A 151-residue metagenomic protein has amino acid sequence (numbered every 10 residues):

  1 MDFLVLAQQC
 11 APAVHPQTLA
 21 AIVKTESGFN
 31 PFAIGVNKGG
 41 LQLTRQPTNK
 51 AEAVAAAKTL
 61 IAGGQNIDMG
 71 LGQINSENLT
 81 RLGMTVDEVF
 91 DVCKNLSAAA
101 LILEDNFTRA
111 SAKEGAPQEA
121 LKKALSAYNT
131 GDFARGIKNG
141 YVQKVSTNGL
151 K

Functional and structural regions predicted by a protein language model:
M1-T18, T25-A33, Q46-G72, S76-K151: Non-catalytic cell-wall polysaccharide-engagement segments
I34-G39: Early exported N-terminus immediately downstream of N-terminal targeting peptides
Q42-T44: Eukaryotic N-terminal accessory cofactor-binding modules
